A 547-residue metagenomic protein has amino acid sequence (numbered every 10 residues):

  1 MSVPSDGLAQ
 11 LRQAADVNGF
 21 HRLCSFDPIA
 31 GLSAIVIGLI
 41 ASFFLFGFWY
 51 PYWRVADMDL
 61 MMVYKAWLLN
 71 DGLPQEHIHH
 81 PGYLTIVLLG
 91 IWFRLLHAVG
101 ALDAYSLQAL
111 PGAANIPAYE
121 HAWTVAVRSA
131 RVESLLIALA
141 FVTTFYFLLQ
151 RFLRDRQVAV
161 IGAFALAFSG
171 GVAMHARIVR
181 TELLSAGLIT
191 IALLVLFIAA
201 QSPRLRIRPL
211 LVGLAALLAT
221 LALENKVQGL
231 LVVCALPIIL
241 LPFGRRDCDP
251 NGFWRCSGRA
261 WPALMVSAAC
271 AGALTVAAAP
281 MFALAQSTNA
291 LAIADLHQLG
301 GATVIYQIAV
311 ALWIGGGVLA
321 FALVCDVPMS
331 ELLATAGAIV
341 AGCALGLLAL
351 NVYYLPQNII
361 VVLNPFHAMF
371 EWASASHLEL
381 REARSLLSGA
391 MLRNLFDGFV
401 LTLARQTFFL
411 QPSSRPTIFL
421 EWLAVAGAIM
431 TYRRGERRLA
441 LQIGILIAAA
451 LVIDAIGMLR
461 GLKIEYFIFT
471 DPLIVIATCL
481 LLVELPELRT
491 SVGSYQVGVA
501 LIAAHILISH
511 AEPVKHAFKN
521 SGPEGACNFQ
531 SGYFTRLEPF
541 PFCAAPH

Functional and structural regions predicted by a protein language model:
M1-L45, I137-A140, T144, V160-I161 (+4 more regions): Start-transfer (signal-anchor) and selected internal transmembrane alpha helices of multi-pass inner/ER membrane
L32-V36, E120, T124, R128 (+3 more regions): Transmembrane-helix motifs of polytopic, lipid-linked glycan transferases
M58-Y64, E76-L135, M369-G389, F540 (+1 more regions): Interfacial juxtamembrane loops and adjacent helix segments that form the catalytic/substrate-binding surfaces
F145, L241, W313-L332, F408-L439: Hydrophobic, aromatic-rich transmembrane alpha-helices and their immediate juxtamembrane boundary segments
Q150-R156, A192-V212, A222, G244-G252 (+1 more regions): Membrane-interface transmembrane helices that cradle and orient dolichyl/undecaprenyl
G162-A163, P209-K226, P237, L451-I453: Membrane-interface alpha helices of multi-pass inner-membrane proteins
H175-A176, E182-S185, L231, Q307-V310 (+1 more regions): Hydrophobic/aromatic-rich transmembrane helices and adjacent perimembrane loops
G213, G337-L345, L482-A517: Signature aromatic-anchored transmembrane alpha helix within multi-pass, membrane-resident enzymes that catalyze glycan
